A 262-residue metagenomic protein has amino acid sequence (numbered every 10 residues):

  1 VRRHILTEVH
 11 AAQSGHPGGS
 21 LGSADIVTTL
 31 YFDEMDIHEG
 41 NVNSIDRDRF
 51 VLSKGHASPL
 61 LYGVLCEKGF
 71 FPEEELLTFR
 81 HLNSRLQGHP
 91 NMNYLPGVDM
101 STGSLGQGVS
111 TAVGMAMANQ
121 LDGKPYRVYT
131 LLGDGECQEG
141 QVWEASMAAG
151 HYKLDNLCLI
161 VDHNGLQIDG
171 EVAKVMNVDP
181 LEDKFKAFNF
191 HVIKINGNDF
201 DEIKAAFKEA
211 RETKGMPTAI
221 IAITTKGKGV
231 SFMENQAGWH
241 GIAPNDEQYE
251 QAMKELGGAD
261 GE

Functional and structural regions predicted by a protein language model:
V1-S14, D162-N164: N-terminal capping segment at the start of a domain
I5-E8, S20-E144, G150-H151: Cofactor-binding active-site loop characterized by glycine-rich and histidine/acidic residues
V51, C158, K194, A219-I221: Structured core elements
V51-K54, E171, V175, I193-N196 (+1 more regions): Hydrophobic alpha-helical scaffolding
H56-A57, L61, N164-G165, D199 (+1 more regions): Glycine-rich beta-alpha junction loops
K68, V175, E234-G238: Short secondary-structure boundary/capping segments
G97, S101-S104, V109-T213: Thiamine diphosphate
F200-E262: Glycine/aspartate-rich loop-and-adjacent alpha/beta segment that forms the canonical ThDP
